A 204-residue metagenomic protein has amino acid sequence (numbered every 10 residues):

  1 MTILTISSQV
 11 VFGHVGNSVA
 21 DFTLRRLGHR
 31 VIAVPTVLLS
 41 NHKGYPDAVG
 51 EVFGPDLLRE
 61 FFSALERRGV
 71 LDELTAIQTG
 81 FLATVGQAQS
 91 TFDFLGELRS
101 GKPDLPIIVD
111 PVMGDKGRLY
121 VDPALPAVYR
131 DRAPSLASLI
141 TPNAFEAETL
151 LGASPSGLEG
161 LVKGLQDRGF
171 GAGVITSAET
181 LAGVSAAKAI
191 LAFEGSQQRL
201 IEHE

Functional and structural regions predicted by a protein language model:
M1-K116: Conserved N-terminal subdomain of the carbohydrate kinase-like
S7, E194, H203: Pocket-edge structural micro-motifs
V11, Q198-E204: Short pre-catalytic strand/loop immediately N-terminal to key active-site residues, enriched for Gly-Thr
V37, T176-E179, E204: Beta-strand->loop->alpha-helix junctions that form or flank phosphate-binding loops in nucleotide-handling enzymes
S90, P106-I107, A172-V174, L200-I201: Long hydrophobic alpha-helices with heptad-repeat/coiled-coil character
Y120-Q198: Conserved phosphate/ATP/ADP-binding segment of small-molecule kinases
